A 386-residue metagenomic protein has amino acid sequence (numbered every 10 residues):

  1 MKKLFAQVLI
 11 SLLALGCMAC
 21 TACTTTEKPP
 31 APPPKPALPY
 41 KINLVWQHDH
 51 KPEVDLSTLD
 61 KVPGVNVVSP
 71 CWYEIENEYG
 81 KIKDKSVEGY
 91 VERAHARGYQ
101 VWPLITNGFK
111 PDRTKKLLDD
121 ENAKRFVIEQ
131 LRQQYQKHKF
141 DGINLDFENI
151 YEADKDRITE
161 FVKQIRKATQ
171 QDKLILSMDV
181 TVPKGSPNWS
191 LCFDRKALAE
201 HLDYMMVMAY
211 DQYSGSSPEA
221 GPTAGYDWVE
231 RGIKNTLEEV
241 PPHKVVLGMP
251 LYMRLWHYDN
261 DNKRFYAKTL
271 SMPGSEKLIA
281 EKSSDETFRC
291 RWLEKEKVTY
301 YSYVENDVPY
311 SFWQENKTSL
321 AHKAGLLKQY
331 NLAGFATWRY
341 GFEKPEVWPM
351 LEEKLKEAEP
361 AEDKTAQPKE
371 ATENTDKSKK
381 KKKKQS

Functional and structural regions predicted by a protein language model:
M1-L9: Bacterial N-terminal signal peptides that target proteins for export
A19-A22: C-terminal motif of bacterial Sec signal peptides marking the signal peptidase cleavage site
P32-Q130: Glycan-recognition patch characteristic of GH18 chitinases/ENGases and related GlcNAc/peptidoglycan-binding proteins
H48-V62, E121-Q136, P187-R195, E315-L326: Short, acidic/polar
V68, L145, M205, L247 (+2 more regions): Conserved, mostly hydrophobic/aromatic
E78-K81, E129, E152-S283: Substrate-binding surface in catalytic domains of secreted glycosidases
L251-G325, V347, L355-E362: Glycan-binding loop/region signatures in secreted carbohydrate-active enzymes
E315, L326-Q329, Y340-S386: Aromatic-rich peripheral "rim/lid" segments of glycoside hydrolase catalytic domains that contact and position glycan
